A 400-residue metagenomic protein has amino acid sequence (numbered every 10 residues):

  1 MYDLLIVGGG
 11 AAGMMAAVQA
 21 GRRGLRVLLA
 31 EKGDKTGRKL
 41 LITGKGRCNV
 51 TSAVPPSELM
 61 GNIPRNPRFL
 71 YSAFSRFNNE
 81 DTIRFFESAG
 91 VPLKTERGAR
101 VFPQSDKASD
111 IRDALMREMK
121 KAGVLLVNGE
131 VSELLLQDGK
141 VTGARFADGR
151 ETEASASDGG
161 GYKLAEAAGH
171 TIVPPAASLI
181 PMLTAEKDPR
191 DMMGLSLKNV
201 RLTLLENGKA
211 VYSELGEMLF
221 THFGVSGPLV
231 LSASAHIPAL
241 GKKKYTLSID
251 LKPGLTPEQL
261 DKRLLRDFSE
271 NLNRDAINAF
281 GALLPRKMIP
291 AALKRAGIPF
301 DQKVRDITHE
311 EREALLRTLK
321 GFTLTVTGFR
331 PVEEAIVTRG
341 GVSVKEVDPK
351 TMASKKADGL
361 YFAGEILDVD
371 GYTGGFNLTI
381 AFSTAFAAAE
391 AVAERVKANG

Functional and structural regions predicted by a protein language model:
M1-A12: Beta1/beta-strand and adjacent pyrophosphate-binding region of the FAD-binding site in flavoprotein oxidoreductases
L5, G21-K45: Glycine-rich FAD pyrophosphate-binding loop
D34-T36, L41-I42, V50, P56-S57 (+3 more regions): An anion/pyrophosphate-binding glycine-rich loop and adjacent beta-alpha core in soluble alpha-beta enzymes
R47-T95: Glycine-rich active-site loop/strand segments that organize a redox cofactor
L70-E80, R97-R117, T152-A156, A185-K187 (+1 more regions): Short beta-strand to alpha-helix junction loop
V127-G129, P290-D370: A glycine-rich dinucleotide-binding beta-alpha-beta segment and adjacent secondary-structure elements that constitute
V127-K140: A conserved short coil-to-beta-strand element within the FAD-binding core of flavoproteins
T152-L164, A168, V369-K397: A conserved FAD-binding loop/helix module that cradles the flavin
